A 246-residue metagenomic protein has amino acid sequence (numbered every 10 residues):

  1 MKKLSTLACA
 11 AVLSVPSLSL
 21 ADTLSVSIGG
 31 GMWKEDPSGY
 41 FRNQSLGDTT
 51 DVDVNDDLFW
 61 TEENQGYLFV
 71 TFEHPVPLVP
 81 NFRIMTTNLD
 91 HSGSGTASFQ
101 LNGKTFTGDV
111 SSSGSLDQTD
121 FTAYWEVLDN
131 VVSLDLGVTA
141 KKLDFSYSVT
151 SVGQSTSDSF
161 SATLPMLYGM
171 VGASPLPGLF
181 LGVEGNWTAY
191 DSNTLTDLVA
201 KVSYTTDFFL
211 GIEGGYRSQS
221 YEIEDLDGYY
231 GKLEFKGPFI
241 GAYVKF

Functional and structural regions predicted by a protein language model:
D22-L24, E62-G66, S115-T119, V132 (+3 more regions): Residues that define the transmembrane beta-barrel architecture of outer-membrane proteins
S25, M32, E73, V202-Y204 (+1 more regions): Outer-membrane beta-barrel "beta-signal"
G30-D36, T86-S92, V127, A140-S146 (+3 more regions): Transmembrane beta-strands of outer-membrane beta-barrel pores
D36-Q65: Surface-exposed strand-loop-strand hairpins of Gram-negative outer-membrane beta-barrel proteins
G39-G47, S94-L101, L143-S155, S192-L198 (+1 more regions): Outer-membrane beta-barrel translocator domains and adjoining extracellular loop/strand segments of Gram-negative
D51-L58, T105-S111, V152-D158, G185-T188 (+1 more regions): Extracellular loop and loop/strand-boundary signature of outer-membrane beta-barrel proteins
P77-F82, V131-L134, P177-L181, F208-I212: Repeated loop/turn-to-beta-strand initiation elements of outer-membrane beta-barrel proteins
F209-F246: Outer-membrane beta-barrel translocator/channel fold
